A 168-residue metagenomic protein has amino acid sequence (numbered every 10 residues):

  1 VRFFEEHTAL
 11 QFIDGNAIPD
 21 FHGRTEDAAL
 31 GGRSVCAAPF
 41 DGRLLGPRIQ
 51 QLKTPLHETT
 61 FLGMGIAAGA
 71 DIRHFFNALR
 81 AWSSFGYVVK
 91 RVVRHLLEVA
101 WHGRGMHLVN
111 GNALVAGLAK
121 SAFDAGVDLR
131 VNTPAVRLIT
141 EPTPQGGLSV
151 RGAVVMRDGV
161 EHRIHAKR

Functional and structural regions predicted by a protein language model:
R2-D158: Conserved redox-cofactor binding core of oxidoreductases
M156-R168: Core beta-strand elements of the Rossmann-like FAD/NAD(P) dinucleotide-binding domain in flavoenzyme oxidoreductases
